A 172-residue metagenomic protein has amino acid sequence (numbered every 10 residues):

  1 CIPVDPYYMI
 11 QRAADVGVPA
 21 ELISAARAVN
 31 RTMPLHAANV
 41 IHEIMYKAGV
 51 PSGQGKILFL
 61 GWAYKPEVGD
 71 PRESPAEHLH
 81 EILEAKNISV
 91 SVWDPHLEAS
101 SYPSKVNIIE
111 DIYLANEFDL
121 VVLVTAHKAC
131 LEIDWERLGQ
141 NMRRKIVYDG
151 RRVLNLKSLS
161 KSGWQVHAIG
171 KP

Functional and structural regions predicted by a protein language model:
C1-P172: Structural/interface elements that position substrates and couple domains in central-metabolism enzymes
